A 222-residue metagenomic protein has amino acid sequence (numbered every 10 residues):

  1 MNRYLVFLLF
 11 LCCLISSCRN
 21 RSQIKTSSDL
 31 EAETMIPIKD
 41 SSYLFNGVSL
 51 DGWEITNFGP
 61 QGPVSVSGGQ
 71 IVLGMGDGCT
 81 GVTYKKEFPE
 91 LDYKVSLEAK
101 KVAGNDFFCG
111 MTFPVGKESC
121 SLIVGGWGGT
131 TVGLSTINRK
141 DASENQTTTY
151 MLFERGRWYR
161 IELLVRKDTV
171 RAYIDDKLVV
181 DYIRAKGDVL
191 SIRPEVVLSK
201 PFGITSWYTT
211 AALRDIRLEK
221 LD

Functional and structural regions predicted by a protein language model:
M1-Y4: Positively charged n-region of N-terminal signal peptides that target proteins for export
F7-L14: Bacterial N-terminal signal peptides
C18-D222: Carbohydrate-interacting regions of secretory-pathway proteins
